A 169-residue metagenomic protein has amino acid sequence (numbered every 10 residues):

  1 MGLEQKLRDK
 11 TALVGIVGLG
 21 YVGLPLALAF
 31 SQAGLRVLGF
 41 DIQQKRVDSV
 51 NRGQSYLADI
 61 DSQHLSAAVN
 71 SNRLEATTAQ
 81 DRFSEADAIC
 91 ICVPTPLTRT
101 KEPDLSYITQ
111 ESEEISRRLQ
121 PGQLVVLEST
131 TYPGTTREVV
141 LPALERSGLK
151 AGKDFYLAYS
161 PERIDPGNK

Functional and structural regions predicted by a protein language model:
G2-L13, Q32, R36, I42-A88 (+2 more regions): Conserved N-terminal Rossmann-fold NAD(P) cofactor-binding segment
L19-G20: Glycine-rich Rossmann-fold phosphate-binding loop(s) that bind the pyrophosphate of adenine dinucleotide cofactors
G23-L24: N-terminal Rossmann-fold NAD(P) dinucleotide-binding loop
I89-I91, L127: Redox-cofactor binding/interface segments in oxidoreductases and associated redox assembly factors
L97-R163: Rossmann-like NAD(P)(H) cofactor-binding subdomain of soluble oxidoreductases
N168-K169: Internal nucleotide-binding/catalytic subdomain
